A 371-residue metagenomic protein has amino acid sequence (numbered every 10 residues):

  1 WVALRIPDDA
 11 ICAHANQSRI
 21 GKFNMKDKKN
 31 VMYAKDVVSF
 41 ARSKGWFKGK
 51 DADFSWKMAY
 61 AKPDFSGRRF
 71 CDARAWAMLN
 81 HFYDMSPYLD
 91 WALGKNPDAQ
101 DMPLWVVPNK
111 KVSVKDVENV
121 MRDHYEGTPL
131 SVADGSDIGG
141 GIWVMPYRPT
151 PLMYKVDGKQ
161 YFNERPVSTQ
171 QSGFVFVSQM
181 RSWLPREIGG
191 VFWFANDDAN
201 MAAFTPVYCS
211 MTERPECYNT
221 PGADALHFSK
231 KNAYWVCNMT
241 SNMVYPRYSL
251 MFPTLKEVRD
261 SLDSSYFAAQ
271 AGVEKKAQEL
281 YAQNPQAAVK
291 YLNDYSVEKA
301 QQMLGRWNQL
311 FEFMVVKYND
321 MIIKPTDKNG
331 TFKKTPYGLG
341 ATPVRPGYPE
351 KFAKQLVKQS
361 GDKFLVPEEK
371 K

Functional and structural regions predicted by a protein language model:
W1-K371: C-terminus-biased signal that marks the final domain/tail of proteins
